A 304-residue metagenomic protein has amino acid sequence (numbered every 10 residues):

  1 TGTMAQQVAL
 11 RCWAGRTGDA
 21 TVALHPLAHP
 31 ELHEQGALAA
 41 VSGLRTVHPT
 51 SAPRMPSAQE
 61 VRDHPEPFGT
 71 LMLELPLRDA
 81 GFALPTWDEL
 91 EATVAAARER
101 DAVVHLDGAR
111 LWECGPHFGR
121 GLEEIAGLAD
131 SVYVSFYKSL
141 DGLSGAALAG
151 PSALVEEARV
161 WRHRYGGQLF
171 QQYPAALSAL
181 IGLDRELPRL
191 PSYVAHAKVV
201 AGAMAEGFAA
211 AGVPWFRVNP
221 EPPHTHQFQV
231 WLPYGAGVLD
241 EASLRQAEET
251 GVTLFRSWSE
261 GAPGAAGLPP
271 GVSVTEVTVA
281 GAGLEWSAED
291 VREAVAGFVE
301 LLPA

Functional and structural regions predicted by a protein language model:
T1-V22, H29-G36: Conserved beta-loop-alpha segment that forms the PLP phosphate-binding cup at the N-terminus of a helix
T17, A211-P303: Conserved C-terminal alpha-helix-loop-beta "cap" of PLP-dependent enzymes that closes/shapes the active-site mouth
A40-A92: PLP-dependent aminotransferase-class I/II
R45-T46, V104-L106, L254: Hydrophobic beta-strand scaffold residues
T70, V103-H105, S131, V274-E276: Structural preference for beta-strand elements that scaffold enzyme active sites
D79, L84, G127-Y234: Active-site C-terminal subdomain of aminotransferase-like
L84-G115: Catalytic PLP-binding core of fold-type I/II PLP enzymes
